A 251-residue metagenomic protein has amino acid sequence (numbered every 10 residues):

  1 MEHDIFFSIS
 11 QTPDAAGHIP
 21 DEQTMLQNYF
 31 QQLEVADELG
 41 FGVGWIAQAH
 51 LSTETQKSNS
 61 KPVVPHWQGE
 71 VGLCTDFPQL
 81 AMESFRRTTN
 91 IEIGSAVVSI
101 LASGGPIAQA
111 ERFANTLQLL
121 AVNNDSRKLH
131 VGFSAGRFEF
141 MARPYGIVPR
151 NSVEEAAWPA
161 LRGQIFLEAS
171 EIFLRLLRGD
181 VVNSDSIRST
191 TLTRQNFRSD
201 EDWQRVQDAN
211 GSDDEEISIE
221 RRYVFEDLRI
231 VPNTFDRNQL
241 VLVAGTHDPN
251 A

Functional and structural regions predicted by a protein language model:
M1-T88, Q239: N-terminal beta1-alpha1-beta2 module of alpha/beta enzyme domains
S8-T12, A49, V98-I100, S134-F138 (+1 more regions): Active-site beta-loop-alpha junctions enriched in small/polar residues
P13-D14, S52-T55, L101-G105, F138-A142: Short catalytic/ligand-binding loop motif for oxyanion handling, primarily in non-cytosolic enzymes, centered on
I19-F30, E34, V71-P78, S103-A110 (+2 more regions): Non-membrane alpha-helical structural segments and their capping/turn regions in soluble enzymes
D37-E38, M82-N90, T116-L129: Acidic (Asp/Glu)-rich catalytic clusters
I91-S103: Conserved strand-turn element in the central/C-terminal portion of the radical SAM core barrel that lines
G105-A251: Internal, glycine-rich beta/alpha segment that forms the wall or movable "lid" of small-molecule/cofactor binding
